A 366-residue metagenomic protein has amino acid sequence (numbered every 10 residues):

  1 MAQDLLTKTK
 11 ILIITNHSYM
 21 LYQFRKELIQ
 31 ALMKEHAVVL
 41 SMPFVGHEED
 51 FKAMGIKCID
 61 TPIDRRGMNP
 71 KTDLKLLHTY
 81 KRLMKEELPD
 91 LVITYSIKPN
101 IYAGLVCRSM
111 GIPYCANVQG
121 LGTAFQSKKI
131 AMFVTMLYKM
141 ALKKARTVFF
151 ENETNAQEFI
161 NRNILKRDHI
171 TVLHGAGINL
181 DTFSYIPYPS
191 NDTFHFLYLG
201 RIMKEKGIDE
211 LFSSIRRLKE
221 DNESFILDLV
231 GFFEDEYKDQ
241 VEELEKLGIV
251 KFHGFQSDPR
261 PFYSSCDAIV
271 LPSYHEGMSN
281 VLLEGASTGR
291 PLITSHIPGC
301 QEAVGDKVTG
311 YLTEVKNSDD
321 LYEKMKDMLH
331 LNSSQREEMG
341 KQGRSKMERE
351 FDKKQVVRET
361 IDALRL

Functional and structural regions predicted by a protein language model:
E48-K52, R217, I226-H253: Short, structured helix-loop element that forms part of the nucleotide-activated donor/catalytic region
I59, K139, K143-Y185: Donor nucleotide-sugar binding/catalytic pocket of nucleotide-sugar-dependent glycosyltransferases
T94-N100, V118: Short His-centered aromatic/hydrophobic patch
P187-K206, F212-I215: Conserved donor-binding/catalytic core segment of Leloir-type glycosyltransferases
F255, Y274: Aromatic "clamp/platform" in nucleotide-sugar-dependent glycosyltransferases that forms part of the donor/acceptor
P291-T294, V304: Short hydrophobic beta-strand element within catalytic cores of glycosyltransferases and related nucleotide-activated
D306-K307, Y311-S318, D327-S333: Conserved acidic donor-binding segment of nucleotide-sugar-dependent glycosyltransferases
D320, D327, S334-E350, V356-D362: A short, well-ordered alpha-helix in the C-terminal region of glycosyltransferases
